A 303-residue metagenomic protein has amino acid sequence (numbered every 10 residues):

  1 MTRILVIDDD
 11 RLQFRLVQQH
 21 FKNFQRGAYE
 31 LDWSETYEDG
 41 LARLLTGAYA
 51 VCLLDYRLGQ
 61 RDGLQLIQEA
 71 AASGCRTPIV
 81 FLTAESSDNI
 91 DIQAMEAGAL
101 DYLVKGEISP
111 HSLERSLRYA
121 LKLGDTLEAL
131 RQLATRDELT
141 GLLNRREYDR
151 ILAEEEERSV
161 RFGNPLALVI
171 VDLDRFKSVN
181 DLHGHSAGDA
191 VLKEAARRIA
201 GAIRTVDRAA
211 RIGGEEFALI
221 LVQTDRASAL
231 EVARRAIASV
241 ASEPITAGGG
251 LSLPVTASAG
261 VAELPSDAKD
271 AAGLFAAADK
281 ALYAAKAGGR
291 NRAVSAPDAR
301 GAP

Functional and structural regions predicted by a protein language model:
Q18, W33-V51: Acidic, metal-coordinating helix/loop segments flanking the phosphotransfer/catalytic sites of two-component signaling
D55, T83: Active-site residues of response regulator receiver
L64-Q65, S86-L103, E107: Alpha4 helix (beta4-alpha4-beta5 surface) of REC/receiver domains from two-component response regulators
S112-G124, I151, E155, A233: Receiver (REC) domain switch/output surface
R131-Q132, R145-P165, A196-R204, V222: Short regulatory alpha-helical coupling segments that immediately precede and/or link into cyclic nucleotide signaling
Q132-R150, V171-G184, K193: Conserved nucleotide-binding and Mg2+-coordinating catalytic segments in signaling enzymes
R208-R211: A short pre-motif secondary-structure segment
L230, L264-P303: Catalytic-core segments of nucleotide cyclases and related cyclic-nucleotide turnover enzymes
